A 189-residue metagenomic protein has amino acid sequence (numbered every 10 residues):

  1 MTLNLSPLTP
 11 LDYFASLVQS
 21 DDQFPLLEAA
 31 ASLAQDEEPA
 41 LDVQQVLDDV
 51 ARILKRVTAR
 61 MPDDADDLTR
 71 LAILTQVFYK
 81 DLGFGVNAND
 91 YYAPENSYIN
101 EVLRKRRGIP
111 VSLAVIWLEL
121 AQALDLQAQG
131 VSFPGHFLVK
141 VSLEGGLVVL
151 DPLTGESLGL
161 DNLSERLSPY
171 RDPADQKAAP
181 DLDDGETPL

Functional and structural regions predicted by a protein language model:
M1-L189: A structural boundary/capping signal
